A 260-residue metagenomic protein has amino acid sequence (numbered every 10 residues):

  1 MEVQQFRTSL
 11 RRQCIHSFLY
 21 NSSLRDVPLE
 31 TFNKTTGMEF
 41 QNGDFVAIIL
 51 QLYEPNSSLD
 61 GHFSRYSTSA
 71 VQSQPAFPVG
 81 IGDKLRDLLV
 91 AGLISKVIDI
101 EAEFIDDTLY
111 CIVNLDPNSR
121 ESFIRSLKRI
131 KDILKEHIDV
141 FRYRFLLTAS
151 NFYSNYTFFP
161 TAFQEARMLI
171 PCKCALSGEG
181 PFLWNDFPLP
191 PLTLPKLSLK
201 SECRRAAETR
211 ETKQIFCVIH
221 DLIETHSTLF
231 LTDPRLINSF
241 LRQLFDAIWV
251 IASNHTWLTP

Functional and structural regions predicted by a protein language model:
M1-S126, N151-N155, T161-C174, G178-T193 (+3 more regions): Interdomain helical linkers/hinges and coiled-coil/dimerization scaffolds that transmit conformational signals
R86, V90, I124-Y143: Alpha-helical scaffold within the catalytic cores of cyclic-nucleotide enzymes
H137-F141, C172-L176, L229: Secondary-structure transition/capping motifs at alpha-helix termini and the adjoining loop/turn into the next element
R142-T148, G180: Residues at or immediately flanking beta-strands
F245-W257: Alpha-helical linker/edge segments of TPR/alpha-solenoid repeat scaffolds and analogous pre-/post-domain helices
